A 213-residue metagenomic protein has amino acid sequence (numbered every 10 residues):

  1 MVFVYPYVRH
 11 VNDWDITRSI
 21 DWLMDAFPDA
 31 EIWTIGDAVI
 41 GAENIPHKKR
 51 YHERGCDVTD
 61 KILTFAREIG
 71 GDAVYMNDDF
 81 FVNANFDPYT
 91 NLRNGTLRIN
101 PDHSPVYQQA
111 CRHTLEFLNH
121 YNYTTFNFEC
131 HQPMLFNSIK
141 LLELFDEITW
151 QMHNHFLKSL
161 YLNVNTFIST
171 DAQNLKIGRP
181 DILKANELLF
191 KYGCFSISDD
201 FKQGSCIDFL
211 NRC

Functional and structural regions predicted by a protein language model:
M1-Y51, Y161, C194-R212: N-terminal anchoring/stem segment of glycosyltransferases
N12-D13, I40-E43, F81-F86, T90-L92 (+3 more regions): Short catalytic/ligand-binding loop motif for oxyanion handling, primarily in non-cytosolic enzymes, centered on
T34-A73, D87: Active-site-proximal specificity loops/subdomain of glycosyltransferases
G55-D60, D78-F80, H153-S159: Conserved glycosyltransferase catalytic-site signature
V58-K61, I69, N94-G95, N100-P101 (+2 more regions): Membrane-interface amphipathic segments in extracytoplasmic regions
G71-N83: Short beta-strand-to-loop acidic/aromatic patch adjacent to the donor-nucleotide binding site
N83-L115: Conserved donor-nucleotide/metal-binding helix-loop-beta segment in metal-dependent transferases, i.e., the alpha-helix
Y107-F201: Catalytic core and acceptor-binding pocket of nucleotide-sugar-dependent glycosyltransferases
